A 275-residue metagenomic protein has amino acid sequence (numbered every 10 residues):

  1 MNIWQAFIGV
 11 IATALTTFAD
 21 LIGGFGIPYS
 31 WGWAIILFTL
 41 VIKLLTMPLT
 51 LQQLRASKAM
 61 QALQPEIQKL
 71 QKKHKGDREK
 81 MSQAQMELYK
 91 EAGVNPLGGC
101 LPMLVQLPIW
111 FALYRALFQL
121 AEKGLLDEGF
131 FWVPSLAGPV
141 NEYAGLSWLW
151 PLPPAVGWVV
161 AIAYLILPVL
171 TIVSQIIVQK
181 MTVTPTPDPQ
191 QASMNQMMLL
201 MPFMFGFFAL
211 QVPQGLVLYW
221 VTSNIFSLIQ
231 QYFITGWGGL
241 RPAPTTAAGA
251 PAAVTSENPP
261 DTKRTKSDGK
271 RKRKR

Functional and structural regions predicted by a protein language model:
M1-R275: Helix-loop-helix
